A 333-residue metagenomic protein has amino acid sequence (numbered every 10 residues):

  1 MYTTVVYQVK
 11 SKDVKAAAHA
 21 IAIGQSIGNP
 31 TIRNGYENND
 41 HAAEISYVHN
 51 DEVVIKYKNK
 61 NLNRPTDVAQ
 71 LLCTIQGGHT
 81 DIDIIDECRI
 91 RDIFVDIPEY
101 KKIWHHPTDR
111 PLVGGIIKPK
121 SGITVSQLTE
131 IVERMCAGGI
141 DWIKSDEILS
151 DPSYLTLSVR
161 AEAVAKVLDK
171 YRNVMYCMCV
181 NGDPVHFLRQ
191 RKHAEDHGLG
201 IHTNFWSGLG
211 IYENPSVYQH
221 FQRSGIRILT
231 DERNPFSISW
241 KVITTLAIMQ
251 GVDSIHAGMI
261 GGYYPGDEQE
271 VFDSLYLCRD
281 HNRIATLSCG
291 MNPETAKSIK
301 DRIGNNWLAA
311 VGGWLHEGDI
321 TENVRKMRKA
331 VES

Functional and structural regions predicted by a protein language model:
M1-C136: N-terminal capping/small domains of soluble enzymes
V6-K12, P111-T129, M175-H186, L229-S239 (+1 more regions): Active-site mouth loops of central-metabolism enzymes
E52-V54, L112-G114, D141-K144, N173-C177 (+5 more regions): Structural preference for beta-strand elements that scaffold enzyme active sites
I97-H106, L149-L168, D183-L188, F205-R223 (+3 more regions): Active-site-adjacent beta->alpha loops and helix N-cap segments on the catalytic face of soluble alpha/beta enzymes
V125-V132, G182-D196, S237-Q250, G290-N306: Catalytic cores of alpha/beta
M135, I299, M327: Conserved, mostly hydrophobic/aromatic
G138-D151, D196-I211, D253-Y264, C289-N292 (+1 more regions): Glycine-rich phosphate-binding active-site loops on the catalytic face of alpha/beta enzymes
G198-Q269: Conserved anion-binding
